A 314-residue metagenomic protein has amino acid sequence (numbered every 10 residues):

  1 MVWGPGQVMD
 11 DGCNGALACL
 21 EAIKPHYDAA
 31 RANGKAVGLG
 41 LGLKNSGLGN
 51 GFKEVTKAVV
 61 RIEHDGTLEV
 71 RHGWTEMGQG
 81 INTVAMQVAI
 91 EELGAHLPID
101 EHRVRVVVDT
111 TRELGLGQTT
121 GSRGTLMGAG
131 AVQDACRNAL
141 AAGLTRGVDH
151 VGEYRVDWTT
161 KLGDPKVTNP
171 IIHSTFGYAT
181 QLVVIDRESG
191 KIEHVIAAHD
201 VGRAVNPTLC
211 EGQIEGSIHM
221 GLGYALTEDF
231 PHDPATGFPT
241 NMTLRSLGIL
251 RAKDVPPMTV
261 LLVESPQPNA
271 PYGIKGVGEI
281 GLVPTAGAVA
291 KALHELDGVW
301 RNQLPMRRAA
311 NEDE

Functional and structural regions predicted by a protein language model:
M1-G42, S46, V88-E314: C-terminal catalytic domains of large/alpha subunits in multi-subunit enzymes
G40-L68, H72-W74, Q79, I171-Q181 (+1 more regions): Conserved beta-alpha junction segments in alpha/beta enzyme cores
V84: Flexible, small-/acidic-enriched active-site or ligand-binding loops
